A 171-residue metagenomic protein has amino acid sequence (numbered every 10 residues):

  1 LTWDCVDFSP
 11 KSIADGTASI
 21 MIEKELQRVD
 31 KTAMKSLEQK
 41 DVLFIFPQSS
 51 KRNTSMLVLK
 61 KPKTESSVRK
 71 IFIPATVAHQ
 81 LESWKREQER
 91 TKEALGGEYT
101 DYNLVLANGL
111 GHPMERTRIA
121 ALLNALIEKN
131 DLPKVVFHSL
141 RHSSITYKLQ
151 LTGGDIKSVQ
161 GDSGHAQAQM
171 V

Functional and structural regions predicted by a protein language model:
T2-R90: Conserved tyrosine-mediated DNA breakage-rejoining catalytic core shared by Y-recombinases
C5-G16, K134, G153-V171: Short, polar N-cap/turn motifs at the start of nucleic acid-interacting alpha helices
L59-V68, A107-E115, D131-S139, Q150: Short, contiguous acidic/charged loop-to-helix segments that flank catalytic cores in large enzymes
F72, T76, M114-A121: A generic alpha-helix signature
Q88-D101: Short helix/loop segment immediately N-terminal to the Walker
R118-K129, S139-Q167: C-terminal catalytic core of tyrosine-transesterase DNA break-rejoin enzymes
